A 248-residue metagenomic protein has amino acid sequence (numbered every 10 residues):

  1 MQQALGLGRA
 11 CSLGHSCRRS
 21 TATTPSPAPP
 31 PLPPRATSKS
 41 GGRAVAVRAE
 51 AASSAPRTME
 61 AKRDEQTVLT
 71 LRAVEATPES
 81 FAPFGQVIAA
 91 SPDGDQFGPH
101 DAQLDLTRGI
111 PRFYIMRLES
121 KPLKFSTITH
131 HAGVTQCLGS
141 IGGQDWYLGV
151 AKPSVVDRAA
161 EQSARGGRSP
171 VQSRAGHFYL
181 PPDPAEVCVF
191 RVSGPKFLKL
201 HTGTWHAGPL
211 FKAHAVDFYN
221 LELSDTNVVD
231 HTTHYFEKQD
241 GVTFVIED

Functional and structural regions predicted by a protein language model:
M1-P33: N-terminal chloroplast transit peptides
Q3-A4, S40, A51: Intrinsic disorder/low-complexity segments enriched in polar/small residues
T24, L32-S40, V45-V47, H131: Positively charged, low-complexity intrinsically disordered segments
A46-F190, E222, T226-H231, Y235-E237 (+1 more regions): Non-catalytic, conserved peripheral segments adjacent to functional cores
Q136, L198, V216: Residue-level detector of short, conserved catalytic/binding motifs and their immediate flanks
R191-P209: Conserved metal-binding segment of the jelly-roll/cupin
H206-L221, N227-T233: Short conserved catalytic/interaction loops centered on acidic-Pro-aromatic/His motifs
